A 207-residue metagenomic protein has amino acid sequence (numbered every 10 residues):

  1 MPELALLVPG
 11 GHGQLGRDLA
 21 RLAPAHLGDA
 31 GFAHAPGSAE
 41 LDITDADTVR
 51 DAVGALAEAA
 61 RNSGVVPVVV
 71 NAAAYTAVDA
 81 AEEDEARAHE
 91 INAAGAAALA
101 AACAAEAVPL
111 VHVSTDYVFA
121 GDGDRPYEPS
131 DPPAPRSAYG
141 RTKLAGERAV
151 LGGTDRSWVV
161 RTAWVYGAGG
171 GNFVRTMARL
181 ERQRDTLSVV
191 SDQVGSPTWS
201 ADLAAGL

Functional and structural regions predicted by a protein language model:
L4-P24: N-terminal Rossmann NAD(P)H-binding glycine-rich loop of SDR-like oxidoreductase domains
P9, V69-A73, L110-D116, A120 (+1 more regions): SDR active-site strand-loop-helix element
L27, G31-A52: Adenosine-cofactor binding site in Rossmann-like domains, unifying the SAM/SAH pocket of S-adenosylmethionine-dependent
I43-A93, A102: NAD(P)H-binding glycine-rich loop region in Rossmannoid oxidoreductase-like domains and their noncatalytic homologs
T48, A98-A101, A149, D202: Conserved mid-core alpha-helix of short-chain dehydrogenase/reductase
E83, E90-A98, V118-V160, W164-V165: Catalytic helix-loop patch of NAD(P)-dependent Rossmann-fold dehydrogenases
L151-P197, A201-D202: NAD(P)-dependent short-chain dehydrogenase/reductase
